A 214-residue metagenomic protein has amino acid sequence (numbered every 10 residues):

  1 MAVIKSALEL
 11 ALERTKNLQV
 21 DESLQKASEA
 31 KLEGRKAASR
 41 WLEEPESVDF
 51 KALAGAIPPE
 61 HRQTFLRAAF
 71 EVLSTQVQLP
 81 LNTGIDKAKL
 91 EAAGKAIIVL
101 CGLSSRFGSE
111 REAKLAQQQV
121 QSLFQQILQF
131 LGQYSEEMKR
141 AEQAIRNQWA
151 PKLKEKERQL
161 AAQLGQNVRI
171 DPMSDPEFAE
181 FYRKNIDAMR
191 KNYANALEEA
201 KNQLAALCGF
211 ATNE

Functional and structural regions predicted by a protein language model:
M1-I4, A27-K31, E43, P58-P59 (+10 more regions): Intrinsic-disorder-associated interaction segments
M1-Q63: Leu/Val/Ala/Ile-rich N-terminal alpha-helices, chiefly Sec-type signal peptides and the beginnings
S6, R14-N17, E29, R106-E110 (+8 more regions): Alpha-helical context
K16, V20-A27, L53, V77 (+5 more regions): Generic alpha-helix signal with a bias toward terminal, lower-confidence helices and secondary-structure junctions
D21-L24, E43, S47, E136 (+5 more regions): Intrinsically disordered or highly flexible coil/loop and linker segments, enriched in small and charged/polar residues
A38-E142: Long amphipathic alpha-helical segments with strong coiled-coil/leucine-zipper propensity
Q143-E214: Long amphipathic all-alpha helical oligomerization modules
